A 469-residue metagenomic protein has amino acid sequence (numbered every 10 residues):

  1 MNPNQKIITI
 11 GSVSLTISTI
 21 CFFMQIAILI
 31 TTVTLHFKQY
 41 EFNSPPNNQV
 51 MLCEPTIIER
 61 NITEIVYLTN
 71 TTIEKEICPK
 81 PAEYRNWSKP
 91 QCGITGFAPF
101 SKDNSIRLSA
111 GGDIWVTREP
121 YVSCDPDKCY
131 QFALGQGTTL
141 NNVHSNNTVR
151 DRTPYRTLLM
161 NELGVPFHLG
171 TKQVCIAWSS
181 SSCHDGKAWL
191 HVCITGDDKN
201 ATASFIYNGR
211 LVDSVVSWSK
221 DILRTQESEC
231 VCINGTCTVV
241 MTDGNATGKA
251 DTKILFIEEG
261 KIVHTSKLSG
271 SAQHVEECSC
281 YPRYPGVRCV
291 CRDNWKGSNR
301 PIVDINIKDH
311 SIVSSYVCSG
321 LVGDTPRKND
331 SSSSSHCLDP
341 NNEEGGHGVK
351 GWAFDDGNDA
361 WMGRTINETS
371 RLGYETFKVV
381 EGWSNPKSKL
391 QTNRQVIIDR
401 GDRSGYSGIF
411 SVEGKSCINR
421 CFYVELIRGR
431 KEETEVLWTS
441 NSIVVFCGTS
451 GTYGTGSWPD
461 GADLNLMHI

Functional and structural regions predicted by a protein language model:
N2-Q39: Single-pass membrane-anchoring alpha-helices
N61, N70, N86, N146 (+5 more regions): N-linked glycosylation sites
L169-I176, S214-W218, L268, C318 (+1 more regions): Solvent-exposed serine/threonine-rich low-complexity stretches and specific carbohydrate-binding patches
Q173, A177-S181, R224-C230, Q273-S279 (+2 more regions): Repeated scaffold domains used in trafficking and secretory/extracellular systems, primarily beta-propellers
N200-S204, K249-K253, G297-V303, E375: Structural motif
V239-M241, N419-R428: Short, aromatic- and glycine-rich surface loops/edge beta-strands on solvent-exposed regions
C289-C291: Extracellular cysteine-rich, disulfide-stabilized repeat modules
V436-H468: Short beta-strand elements
